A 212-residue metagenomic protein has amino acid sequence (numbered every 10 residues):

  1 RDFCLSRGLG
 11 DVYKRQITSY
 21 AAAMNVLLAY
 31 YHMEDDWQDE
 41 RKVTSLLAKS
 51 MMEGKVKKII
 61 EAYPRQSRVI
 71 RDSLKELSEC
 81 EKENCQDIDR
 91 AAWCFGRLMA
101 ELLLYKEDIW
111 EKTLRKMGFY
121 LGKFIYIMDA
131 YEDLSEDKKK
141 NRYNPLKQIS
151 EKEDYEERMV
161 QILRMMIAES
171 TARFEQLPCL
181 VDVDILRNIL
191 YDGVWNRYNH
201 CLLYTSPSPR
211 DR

Functional and structural regions predicted by a protein language model:
D2-Y13, Y204-R212: Single conserved hydrophobic/aromatic residue that forms the stacking wall/gate of nucleotide- or nucleobase-binding
D11-R15, Y20, Y63-S67, E81-A91 (+1 more regions): Divalent-cation-assisted or electrostatically stabilized phosphate/pyrophosphate-binding catalytic cores
S19-Y31: Elongated alpha-helical scaffolds
L27, W37-S50: Phosphate/adenylate-binding glycine loop and adjacent helical scaffold
K49-I59: Long, contiguous internal "core" modules enriched in hydrophobic/ aromatic residues
C85-I88, A92-G122, Y126-M128: A mid-sequence, solvent-exposed acidic-amphipathic segment
T113-L114, A130-Y143: Short acidic alpha-helical/loop segments enriched in Asp/Glu that coordinate divalent cations
E153-S206: Catalytic cores of phosphodiester-bond-cleaving enzymes
